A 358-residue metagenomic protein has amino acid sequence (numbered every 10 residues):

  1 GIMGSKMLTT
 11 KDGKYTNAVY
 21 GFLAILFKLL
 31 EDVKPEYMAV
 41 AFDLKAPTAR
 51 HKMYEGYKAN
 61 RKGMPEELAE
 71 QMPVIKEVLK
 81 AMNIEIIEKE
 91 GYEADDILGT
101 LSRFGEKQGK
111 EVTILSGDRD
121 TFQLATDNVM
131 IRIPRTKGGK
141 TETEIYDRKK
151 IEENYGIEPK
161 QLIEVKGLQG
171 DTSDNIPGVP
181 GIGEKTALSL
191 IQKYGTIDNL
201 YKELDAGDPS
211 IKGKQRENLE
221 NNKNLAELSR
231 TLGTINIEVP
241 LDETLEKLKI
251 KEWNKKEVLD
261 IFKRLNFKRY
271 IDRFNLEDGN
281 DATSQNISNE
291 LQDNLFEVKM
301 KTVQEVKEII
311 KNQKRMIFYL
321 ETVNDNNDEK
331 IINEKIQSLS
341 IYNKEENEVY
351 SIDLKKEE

Functional and structural regions predicted by a protein language model:
G1-L115, R119-D147, L225-L228, T234-D242 (+1 more regions): Noncatalytic, basic helical substrate-engagement surface that gates or grips nucleic-acid strands
P35-A39, I84, K107, T126-M130 (+1 more regions): Non-catalytic nucleic-acid-binding/docking modules located in mid-to-C-terminal regions of nucleic-acid enzymes
A41-K45, E321, K344: Acidic/polar N-terminal loop/beta-strand segments that form early-domain functional surfaces
T48-K52, D96-S102, Q123, D171-D174 (+2 more regions): Short, solvent-exposed polar/charged micro-motifs at secondary-structure junctions
R135-I145, D205-I211, V323-N333, E345-E348: Intrinsically disordered, low-complexity coil segments
K247-L339, E345-E358: Long, highly charged low-complexity segments
